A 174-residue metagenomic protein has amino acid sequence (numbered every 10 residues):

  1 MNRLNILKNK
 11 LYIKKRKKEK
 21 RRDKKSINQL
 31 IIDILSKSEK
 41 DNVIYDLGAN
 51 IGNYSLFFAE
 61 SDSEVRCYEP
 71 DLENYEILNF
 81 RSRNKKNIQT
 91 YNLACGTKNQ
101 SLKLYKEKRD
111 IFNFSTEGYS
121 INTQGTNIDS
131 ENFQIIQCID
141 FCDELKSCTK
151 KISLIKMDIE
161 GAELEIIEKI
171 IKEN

Functional and structural regions predicted by a protein language model:
M1-N174: Phosphate/nucleotide-binding beta-alpha loop and adjacent structural elements of enzyme active sites
